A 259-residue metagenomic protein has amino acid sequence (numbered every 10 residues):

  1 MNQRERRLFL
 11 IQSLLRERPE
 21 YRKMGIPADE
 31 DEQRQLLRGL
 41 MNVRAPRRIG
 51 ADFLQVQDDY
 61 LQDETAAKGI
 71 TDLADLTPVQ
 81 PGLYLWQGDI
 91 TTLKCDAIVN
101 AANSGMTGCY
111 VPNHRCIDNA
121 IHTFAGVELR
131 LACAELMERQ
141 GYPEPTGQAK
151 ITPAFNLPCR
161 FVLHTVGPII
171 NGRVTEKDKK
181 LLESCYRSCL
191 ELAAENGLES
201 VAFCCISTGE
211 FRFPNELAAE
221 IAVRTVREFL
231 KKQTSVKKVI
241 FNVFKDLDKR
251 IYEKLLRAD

Functional and structural regions predicted by a protein language model:
M1-D259: Macrodomain-like recognition of ADP-ribose-binding/processing modules
